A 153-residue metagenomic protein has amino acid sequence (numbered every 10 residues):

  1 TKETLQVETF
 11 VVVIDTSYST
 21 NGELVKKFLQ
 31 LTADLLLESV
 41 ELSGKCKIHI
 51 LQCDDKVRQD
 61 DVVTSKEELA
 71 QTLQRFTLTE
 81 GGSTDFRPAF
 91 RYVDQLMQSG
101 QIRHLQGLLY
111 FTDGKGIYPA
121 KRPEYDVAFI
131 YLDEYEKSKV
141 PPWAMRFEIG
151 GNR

Functional and structural regions predicted by a protein language model:
T1, Q98-S99, I117-A120: Short, flexible, glycine/charge-rich loop motifs used to bind or transfer phosphoryl groups or to couple energy/partner
T1-V7, R75-T77: Polyanion-binding interface signature
T4-K66, P88-V93, H104-T112, G116 (+1 more regions): Von Willebrand factor
D15-E23, E41, L73-D85, Q98-S99: Short, contiguous acidic/charged loop-to-helix segments that flank catalytic cores in large enzymes
T77-T84, K115-R153: VWA/integrin I-like adhesion module and closely mimicked acidic/polar interface patches used
R91, Q95-I102, G151: N-linked glycosylation sequons
